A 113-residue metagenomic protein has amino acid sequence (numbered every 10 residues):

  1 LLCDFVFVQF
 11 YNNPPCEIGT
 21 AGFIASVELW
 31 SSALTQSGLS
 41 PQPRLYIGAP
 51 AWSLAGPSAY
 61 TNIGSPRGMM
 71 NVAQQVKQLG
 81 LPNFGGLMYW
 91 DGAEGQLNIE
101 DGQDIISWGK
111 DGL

Functional and structural regions predicted by a protein language model:
L1-L113: Secreted glycan hydrolases and related glycan-binding modules that recognize and/or cleave
